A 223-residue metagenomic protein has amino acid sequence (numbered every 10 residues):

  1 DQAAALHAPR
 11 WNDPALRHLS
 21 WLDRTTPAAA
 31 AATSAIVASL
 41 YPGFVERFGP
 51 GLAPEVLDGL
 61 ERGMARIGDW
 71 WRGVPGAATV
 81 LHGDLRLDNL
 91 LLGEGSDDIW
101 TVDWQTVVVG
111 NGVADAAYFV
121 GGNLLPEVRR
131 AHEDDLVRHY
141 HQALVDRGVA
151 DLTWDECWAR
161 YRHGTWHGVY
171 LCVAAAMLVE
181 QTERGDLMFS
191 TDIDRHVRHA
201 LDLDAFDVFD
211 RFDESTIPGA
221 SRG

Functional and structural regions predicted by a protein language model:
D1, S39, V80, L85 (+4 more regions): Generic recognition of stable, solvent-exposed alpha-helical segments in well-folded globular domains
D1-H82, E94, A200, D210-R211 (+1 more regions): ATP-dependent phospho-/nucleotidyl transfer catalytic cores
R86-G122: Catalytic activation segment of kinase domains across protein kinase-like and atypical kinase folds
T106, G112-V149, T165-L187: Active-site activation/catalytic loop segments of kinase-like enzymes and analogous catalytic loops in related
V149-T165: All-alpha amphipathic helical-bundle segments outside canonical DNA-binding/catalytic cores that form hydrophobic
H167-G223: ATP/Mg2+ or Mg2+-diphosphate-binding catalytic cores that bind nucleotide phosphates or diphosphates via glycine-rich
